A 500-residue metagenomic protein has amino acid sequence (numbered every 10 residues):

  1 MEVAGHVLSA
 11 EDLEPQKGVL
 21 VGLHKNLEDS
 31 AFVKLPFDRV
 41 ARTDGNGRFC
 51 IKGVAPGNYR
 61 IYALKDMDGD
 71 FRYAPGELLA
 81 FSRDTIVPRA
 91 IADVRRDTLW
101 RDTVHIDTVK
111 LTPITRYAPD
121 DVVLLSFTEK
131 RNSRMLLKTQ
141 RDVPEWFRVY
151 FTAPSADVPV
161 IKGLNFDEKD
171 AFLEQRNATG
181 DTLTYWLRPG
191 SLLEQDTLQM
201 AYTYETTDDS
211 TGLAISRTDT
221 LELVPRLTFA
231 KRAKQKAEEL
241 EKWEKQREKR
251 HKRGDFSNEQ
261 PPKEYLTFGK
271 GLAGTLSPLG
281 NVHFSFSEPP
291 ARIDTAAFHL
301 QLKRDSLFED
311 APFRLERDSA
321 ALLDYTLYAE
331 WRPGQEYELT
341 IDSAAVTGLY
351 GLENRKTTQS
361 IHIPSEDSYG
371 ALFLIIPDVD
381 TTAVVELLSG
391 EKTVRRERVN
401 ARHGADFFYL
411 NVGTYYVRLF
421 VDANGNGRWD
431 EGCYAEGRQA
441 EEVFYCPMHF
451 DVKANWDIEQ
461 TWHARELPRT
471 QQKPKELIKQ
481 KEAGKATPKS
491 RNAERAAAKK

Functional and structural regions predicted by a protein language model:
M1-K500: N-terminal targeting or signal-anchor segments and their processing/structural boundaries
